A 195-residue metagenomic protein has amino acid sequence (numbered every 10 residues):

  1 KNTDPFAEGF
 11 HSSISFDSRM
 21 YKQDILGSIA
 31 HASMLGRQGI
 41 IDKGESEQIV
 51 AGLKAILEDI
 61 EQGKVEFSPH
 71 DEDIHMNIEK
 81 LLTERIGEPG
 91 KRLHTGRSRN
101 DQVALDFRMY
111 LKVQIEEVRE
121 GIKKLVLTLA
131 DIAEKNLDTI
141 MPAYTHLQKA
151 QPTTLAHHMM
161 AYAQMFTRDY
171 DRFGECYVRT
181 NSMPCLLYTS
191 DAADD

Functional and structural regions predicted by a protein language model:
K1-L186: A helix-coil-helix interface module used to build multimeric assemblies and to scaffold catalytic/cofactor sites
Y188-A193: Conserved small/polar residues in nucleotide/adenosyl-binding loops
